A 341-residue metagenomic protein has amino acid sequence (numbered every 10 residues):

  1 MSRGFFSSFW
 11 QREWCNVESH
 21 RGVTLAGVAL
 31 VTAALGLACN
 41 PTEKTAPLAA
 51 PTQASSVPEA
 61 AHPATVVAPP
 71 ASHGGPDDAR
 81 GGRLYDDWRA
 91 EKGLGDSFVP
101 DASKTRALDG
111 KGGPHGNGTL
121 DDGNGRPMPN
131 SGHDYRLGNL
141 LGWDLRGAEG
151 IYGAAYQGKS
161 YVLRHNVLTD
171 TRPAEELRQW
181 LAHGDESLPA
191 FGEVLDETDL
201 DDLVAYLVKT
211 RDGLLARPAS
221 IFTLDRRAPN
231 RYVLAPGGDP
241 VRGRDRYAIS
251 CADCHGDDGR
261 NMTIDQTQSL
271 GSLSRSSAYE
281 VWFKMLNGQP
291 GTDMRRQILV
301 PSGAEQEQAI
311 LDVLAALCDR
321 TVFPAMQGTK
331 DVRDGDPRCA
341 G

Functional and structural regions predicted by a protein language model:
M1-H20: N-terminal secretory signal peptides that target proteins for export/translocation
G36-A38: C-terminal motif of bacterial Sec signal peptides marking the signal peptidase cleavage site
N40-T42: Bacterial signal peptide processing site
V57-N130, K209-R246, N261: Electrostatic cytochrome c docking/interface patches
R80, E175-I221, I298-G341: C-terminal capping alpha-helices of c-type cytochrome domains
G81, P129-A148, L203, L207 (+2 more regions): The canonical Cys-X-X-Cys-His
F98-Q179, G256-N287: Gly/Gly-Pro-rich "capping" loops immediately C-terminal to redox-active cysteine motifs in periplasmic/lumenal
H183-D185, T210, D253, D257-R320: Extended, polar beta-sheet/loop recognition surfaces of beta-rich domains that mediate binding to diverse ligands
